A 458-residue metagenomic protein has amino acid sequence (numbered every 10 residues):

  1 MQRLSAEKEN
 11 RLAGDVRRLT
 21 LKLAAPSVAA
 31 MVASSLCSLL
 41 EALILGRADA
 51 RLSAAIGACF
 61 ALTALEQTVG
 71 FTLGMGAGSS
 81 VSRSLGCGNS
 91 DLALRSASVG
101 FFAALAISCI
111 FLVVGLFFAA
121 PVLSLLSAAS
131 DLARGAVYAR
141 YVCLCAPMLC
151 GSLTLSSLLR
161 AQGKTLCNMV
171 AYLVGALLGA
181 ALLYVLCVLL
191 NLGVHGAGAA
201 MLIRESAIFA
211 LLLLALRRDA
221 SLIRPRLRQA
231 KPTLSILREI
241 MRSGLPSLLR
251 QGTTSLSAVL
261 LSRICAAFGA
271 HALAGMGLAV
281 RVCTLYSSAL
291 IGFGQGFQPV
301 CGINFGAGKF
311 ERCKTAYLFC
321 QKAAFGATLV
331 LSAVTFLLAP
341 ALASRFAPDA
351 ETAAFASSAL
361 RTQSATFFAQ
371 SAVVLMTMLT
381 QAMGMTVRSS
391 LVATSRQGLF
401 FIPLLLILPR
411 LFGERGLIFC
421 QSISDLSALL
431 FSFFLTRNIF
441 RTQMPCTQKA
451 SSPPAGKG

Functional and structural regions predicted by a protein language model:
M1-S27, V81-P147, L178, V185-L245 (+2 more regions): Short alpha-helical transmembrane segments in multi-pass integral membrane proteins
V16, L40-I44, L52, A77 (+13 more regions): Hydrophobic alpha-helical segments typical of transmembrane helices and their membrane-interface/capping positions
R18, A33-S34, G70-F71, F111 (+8 more regions): Alpha-helical transmembrane segments of multi-pass membrane transport proteins
K22-E41, Y141, G175, R204-I208 (+4 more regions): Transmembrane helical elements of multi-pass membrane transporters/channels
L36-A54, L123-A129, V185-L192, G252-L285 (+3 more regions): Helix-terminus/linker motif at the lipid-water interface of multi-pass membrane proteins
L39-L43, T154-L158, A180-V188, L213 (+5 more regions): Alpha-helical transmembrane segments of multipass membrane proteins
S53-V113, L149-N168, S262, G275-A339 (+1 more regions): Small-residue-rich hydrophobic transmembrane alpha-helices
G74, Y141-R160, N168-G179, A197-L212 (+4 more regions): Short runs within selected transmembrane alpha-helices of multi-pass transporters and secretion channels
